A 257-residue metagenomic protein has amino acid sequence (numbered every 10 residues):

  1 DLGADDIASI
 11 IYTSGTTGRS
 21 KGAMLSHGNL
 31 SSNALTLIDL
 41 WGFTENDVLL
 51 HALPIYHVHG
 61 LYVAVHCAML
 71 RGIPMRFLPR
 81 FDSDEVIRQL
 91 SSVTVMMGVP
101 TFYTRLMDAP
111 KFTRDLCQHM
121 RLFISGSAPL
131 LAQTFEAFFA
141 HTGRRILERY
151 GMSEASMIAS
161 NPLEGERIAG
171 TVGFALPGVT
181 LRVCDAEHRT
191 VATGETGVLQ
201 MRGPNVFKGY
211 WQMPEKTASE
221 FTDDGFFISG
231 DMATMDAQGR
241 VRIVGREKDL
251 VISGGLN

Functional and structural regions predicted by a protein language model:
D1-Y12, R19, G42-V48: Conserved pre-ATP/AMP-binding loop-to-beta segment of ANL
I7, T13-T16, L49, I55 (+5 more regions): Conserved S/T- and glycine-rich ATP-binding loop of Class I adenylate-forming
A8-S32: Conserved AMP-binding A3 loop
K21-M24, H51, I73-R80, L147: Short beta-strand->loop structural element characteristic of the AMP-binding/adenylate-forming
S31-V48, Y56-V95, R105, A109-K111: Conserved AMP-binding/adenylation subdomain of ANL enzymes
V93-G98, M107-I168, T180: Gly/Ser/Thr-rich phosphate-binding loop
S127, G151, G173, D231 (+1 more regions): Active-site glycine-centered loops adjacent to acidic/histidine catalytic or metal-binding residues that shape
R189-G194, V198-N257: Conserved ATP-binding/catalytic segment of the ANL
